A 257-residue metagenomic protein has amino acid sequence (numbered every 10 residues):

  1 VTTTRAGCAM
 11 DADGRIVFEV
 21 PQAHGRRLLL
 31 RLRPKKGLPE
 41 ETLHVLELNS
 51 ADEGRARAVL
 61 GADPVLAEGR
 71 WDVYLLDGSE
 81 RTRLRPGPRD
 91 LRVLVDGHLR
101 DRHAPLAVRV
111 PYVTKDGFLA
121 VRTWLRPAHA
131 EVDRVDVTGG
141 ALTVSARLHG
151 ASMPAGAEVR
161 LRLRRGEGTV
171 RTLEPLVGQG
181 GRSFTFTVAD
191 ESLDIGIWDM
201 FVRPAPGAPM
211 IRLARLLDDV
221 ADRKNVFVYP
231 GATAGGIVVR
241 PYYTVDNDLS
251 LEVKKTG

Functional and structural regions predicted by a protein language model:
V1-G257: Basic, ligand-binding patches in group-transfer machinery, especially extracytoplasmic/periplasmic segments
